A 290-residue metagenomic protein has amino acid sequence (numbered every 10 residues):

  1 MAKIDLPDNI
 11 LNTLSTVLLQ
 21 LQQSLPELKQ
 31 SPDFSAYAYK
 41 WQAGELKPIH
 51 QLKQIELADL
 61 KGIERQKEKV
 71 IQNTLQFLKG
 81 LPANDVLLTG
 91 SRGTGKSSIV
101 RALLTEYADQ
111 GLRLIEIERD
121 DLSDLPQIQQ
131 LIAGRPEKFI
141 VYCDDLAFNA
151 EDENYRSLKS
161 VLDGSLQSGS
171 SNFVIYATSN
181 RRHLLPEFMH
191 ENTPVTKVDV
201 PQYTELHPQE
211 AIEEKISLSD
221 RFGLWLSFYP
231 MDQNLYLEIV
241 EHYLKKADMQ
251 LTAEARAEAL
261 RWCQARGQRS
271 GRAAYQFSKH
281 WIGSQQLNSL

Functional and structural regions predicted by a protein language model:
A2-D5, E45-K69: Dynamic helix-loop-helix/coil hinge segments at AAA+ ATPase domain boundaries and subdomain interfaces
A2-L19, Q23-P32, Y229-L290: C-terminal alpha-helical "lid" subdomain
I49-Q51, L75-A83: Phosphate-binding P-loop
R65-K79: Pre-Walker A adenine-sensing motif
G80-A102: Walker A/P-loop nucleotide-binding motif
E106-F139, D145-E151: AAA+/P-loop NTPase substrate/partner-engagement loops
A150-Q202: Conserved catalytic/switch belt of AAA+ P-loop NTPases
F188-M189, V195-I216, G223-Y236: Conserved AAA+ ATPase "SRH/arginine-finger" region at the nucleotide-binding site
